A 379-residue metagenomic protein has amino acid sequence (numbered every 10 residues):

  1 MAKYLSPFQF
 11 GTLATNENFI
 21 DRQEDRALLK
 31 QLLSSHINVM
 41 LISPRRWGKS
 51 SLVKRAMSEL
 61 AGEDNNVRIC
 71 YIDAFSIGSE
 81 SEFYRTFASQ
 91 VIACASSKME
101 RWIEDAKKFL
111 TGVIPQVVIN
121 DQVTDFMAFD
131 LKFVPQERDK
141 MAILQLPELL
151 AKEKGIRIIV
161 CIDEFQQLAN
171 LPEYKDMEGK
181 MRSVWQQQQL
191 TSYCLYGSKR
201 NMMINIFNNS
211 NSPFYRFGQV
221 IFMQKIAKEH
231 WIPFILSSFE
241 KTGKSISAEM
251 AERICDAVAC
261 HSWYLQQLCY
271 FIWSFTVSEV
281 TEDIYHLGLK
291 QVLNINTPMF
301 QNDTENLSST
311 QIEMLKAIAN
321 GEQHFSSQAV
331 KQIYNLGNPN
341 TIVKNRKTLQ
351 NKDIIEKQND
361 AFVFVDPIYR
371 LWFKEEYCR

Functional and structural regions predicted by a protein language model:
M1-P44, E59-N65, I368, R379: A short, basic N-terminal segment
A2-F8, N294, P298-R379: C-terminal leucine-rich, beta-strand-based interaction scaffolds used for sensing/assembly
N38, F129-K199, N208: Conserved Walker B catalytic segment
P44-W47, S51-I159: P-loop NTPase nucleotide-binding core
E59, F271, T348: Alpha-helical DNA-recognition elements
R200-G218: Short regulatory helix/loop adjacent to the ATP-binding pocket of P-loop NTPases
Q219-H230: Conserved AAA+ ATPase "SRH/arginine-finger" region at the nucleotide-binding site
I232, L236-M299, S309, N359: Amphipathic alpha-helical "lid/sensor" segments that cap RecA-like P-loop NTPase cores
